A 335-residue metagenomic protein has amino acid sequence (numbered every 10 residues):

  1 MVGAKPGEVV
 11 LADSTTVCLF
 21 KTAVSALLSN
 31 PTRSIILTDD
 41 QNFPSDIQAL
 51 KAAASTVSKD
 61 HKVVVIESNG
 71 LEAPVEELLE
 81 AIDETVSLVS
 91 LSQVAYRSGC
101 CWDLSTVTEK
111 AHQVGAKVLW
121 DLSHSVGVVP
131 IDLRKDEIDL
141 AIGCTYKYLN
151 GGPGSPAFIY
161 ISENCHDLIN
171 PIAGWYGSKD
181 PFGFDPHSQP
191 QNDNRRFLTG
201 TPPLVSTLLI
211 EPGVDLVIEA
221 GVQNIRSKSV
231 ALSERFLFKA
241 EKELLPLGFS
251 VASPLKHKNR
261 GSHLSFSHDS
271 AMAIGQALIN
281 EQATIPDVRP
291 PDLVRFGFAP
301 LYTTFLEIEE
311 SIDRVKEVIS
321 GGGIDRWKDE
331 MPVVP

Functional and structural regions predicted by a protein language model:
M1-P335: Pyridoxal 5′-phosphate
